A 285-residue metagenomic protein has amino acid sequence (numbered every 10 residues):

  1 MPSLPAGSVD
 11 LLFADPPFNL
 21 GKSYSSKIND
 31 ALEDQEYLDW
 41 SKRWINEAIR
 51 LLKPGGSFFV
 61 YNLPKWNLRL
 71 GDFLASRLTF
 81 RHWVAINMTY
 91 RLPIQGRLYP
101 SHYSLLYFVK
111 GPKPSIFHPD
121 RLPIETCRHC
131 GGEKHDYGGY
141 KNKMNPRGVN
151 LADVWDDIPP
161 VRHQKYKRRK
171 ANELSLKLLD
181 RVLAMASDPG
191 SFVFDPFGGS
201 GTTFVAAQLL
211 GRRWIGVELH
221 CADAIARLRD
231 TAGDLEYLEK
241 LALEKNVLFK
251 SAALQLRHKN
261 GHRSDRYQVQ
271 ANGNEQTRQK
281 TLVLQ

Functional and structural regions predicted by a protein language model:
M1-D223, N272-Q285: Core catalytic lobe of class I
D223-Q285: PRPP-dependent phosphoribosyltransferase catalytic core
